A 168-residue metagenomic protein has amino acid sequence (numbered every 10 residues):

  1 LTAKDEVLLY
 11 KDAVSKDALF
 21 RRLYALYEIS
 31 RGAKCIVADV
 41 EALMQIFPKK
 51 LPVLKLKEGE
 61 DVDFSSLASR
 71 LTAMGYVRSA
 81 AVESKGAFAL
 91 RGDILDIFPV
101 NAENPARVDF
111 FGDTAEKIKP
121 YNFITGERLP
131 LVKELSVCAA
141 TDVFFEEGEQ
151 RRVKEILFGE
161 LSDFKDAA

Functional and structural regions predicted by a protein language model:
L1-A168: ASCE RecA-like P-loop NTPase motor cores that couple ATP hydrolysis to mechanical translocation on nucleic acids
